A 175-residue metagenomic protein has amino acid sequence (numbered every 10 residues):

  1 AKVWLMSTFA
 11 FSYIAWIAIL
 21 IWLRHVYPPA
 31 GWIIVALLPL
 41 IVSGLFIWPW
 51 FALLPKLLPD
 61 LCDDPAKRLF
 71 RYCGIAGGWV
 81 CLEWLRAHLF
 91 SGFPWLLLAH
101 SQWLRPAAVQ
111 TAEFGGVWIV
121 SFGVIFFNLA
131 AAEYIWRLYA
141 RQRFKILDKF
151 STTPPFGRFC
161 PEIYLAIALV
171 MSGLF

Functional and structural regions predicted by a protein language model:
A1-F175: Membrane-embedded alpha-helical bundles of multi-pass enzymes that act on lipidic or dolichyl-linked glycan substrates
